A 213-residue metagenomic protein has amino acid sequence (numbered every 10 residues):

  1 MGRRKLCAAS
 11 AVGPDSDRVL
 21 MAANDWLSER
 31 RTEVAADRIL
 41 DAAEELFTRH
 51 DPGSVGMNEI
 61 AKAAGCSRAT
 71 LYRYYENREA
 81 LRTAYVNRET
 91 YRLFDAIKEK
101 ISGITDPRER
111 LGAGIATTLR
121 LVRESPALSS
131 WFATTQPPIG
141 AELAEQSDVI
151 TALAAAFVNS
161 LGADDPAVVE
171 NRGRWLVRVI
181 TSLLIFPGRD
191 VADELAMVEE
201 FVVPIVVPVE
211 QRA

Functional and structural regions predicted by a protein language model:
G2-H50, S54-A63, A80-T83: Basic, helix-initiating cap at the start of DNA-binding domains
V34-E45, R49, A63, A80-G103 (+4 more regions): Alpha-helical structural segments
A64-Y75: Short hydrophobic/aromatic patch on the recognition helix
Y91-F94, P137-R174: Amphipathic alpha-helical packing segments from all-alpha helical-bundle domains
G112, A116, V169-R178: Short, well-structured alpha-helical segments
A113, T117-D148: Amphipathic alpha-helical segments used for helix-helix packing
R120-E124, N159-S160, R174-D193, P204-R212: Amphipathic C-terminal alpha-helical segment
